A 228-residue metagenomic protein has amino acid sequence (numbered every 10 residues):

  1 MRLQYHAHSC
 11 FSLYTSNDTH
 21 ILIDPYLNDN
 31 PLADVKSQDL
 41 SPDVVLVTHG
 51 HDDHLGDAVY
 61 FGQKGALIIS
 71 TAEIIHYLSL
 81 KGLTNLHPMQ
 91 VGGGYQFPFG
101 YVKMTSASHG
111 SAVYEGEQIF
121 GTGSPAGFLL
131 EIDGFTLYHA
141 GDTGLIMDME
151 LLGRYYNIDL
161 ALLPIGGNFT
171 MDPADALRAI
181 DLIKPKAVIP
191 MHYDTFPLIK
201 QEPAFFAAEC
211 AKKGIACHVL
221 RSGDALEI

Functional and structural regions predicted by a protein language model:
M1-H20, Y26-N30, Q96, T105 (+4 more regions): Zn-dependent metallo-beta-lactamase
S12-H51, G56-Y60, E73, G110-F120 (+1 more regions): Pre-active-site segment of Zn-dependent metallo-hydrolases
L22-D24, P42-G50, I69-A72, Y138-T143 (+3 more regions): Active-site neighborhood of phospho(di)ester-bond hydrolases with catalytic His/Asp-centered motifs
D29-N30, H51-G56, I75-Y77, G93-Q96 (+5 more regions): Active-site environment of divalent metal-dependent phosphoester hydrolases
G56-V113, I119: Glycine/small-residue-rich loop that forms an oxyanion/phosphate-binding "nest" at active or ligand-binding sites
D57-Q63, Y77, K81-G82, D148-L152 (+2 more regions): A short acidic, amphipathic alpha-helical/loop segment
L67, S79-G94, L177, D181-I228: Binuclear metal-ion centers of metallo-dependent hydrolases, dominated by the metallo-beta-lactamase
G116-D181: Active-site-proximal loop/helix segments of hydrolase catalytic cores
